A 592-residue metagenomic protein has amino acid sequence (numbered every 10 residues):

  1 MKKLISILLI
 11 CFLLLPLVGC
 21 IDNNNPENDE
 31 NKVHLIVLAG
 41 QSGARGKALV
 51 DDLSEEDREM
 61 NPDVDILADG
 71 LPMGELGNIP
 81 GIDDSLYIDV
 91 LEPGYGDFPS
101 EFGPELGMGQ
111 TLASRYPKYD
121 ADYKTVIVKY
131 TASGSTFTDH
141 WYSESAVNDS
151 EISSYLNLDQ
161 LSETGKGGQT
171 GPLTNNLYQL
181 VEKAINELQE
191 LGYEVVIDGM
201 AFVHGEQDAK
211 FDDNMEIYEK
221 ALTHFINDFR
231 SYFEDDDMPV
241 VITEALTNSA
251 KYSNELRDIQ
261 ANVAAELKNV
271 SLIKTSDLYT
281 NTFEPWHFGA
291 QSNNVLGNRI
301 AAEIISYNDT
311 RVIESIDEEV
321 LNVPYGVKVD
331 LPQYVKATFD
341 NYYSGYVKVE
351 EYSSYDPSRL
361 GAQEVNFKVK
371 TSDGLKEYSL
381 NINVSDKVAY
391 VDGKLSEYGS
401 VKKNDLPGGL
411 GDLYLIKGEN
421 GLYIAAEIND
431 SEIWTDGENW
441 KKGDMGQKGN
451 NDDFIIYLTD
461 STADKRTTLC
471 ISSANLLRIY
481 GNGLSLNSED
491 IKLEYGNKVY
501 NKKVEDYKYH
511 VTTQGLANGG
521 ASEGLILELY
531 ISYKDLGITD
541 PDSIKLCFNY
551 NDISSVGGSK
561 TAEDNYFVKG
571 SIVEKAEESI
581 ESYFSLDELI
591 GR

Functional and structural regions predicted by a protein language model:
M1-L4: Positively charged n-region of N-terminal signal peptides that target proteins for export
L8-P16: Bacterial N-terminal signal peptides
L15-D29: Sec-dependent signal peptide cleavage junction
E27-T310: Cell-envelope and extracellular/periplasmic
R311-Y343: Solvent-exposed, low-complexity, repeat-rich "mucin-like" stalks and linkers
N341-V384: Serine/threonine-rich, repeat-prone extracellular segments and beta-strand-based repeat modules of secreted/surface
V388-D392, W440-G481, D535-R592: Acidic/polar low-complexity flexible segments
G393, G421-N429, L527-Y533: Short, well-ordered beta-strand segments enriched in hydrophobic/aromatic residues
